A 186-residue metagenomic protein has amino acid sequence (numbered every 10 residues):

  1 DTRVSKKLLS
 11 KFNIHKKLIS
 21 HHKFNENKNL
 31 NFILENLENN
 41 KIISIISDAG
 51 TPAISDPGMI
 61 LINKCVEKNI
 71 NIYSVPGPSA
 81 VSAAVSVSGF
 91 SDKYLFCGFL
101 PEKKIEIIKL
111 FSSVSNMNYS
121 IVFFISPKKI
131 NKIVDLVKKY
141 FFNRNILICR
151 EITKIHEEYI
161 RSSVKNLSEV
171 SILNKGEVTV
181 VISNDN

Functional and structural regions predicted by a protein language model:
T2-I72, A83: Class I S-adenosyl-L-methionine
T2-K17, A83-K104, D135-K139: RNA substrate-binding interface of SAM-dependent RNA methyltransferases
T2-R3, S20-E26, P78, G98-K103 (+1 more regions): Short, acidic/turn-prone active-site loops that include or flank metal/cofactor- and phosphate-binding residues
H15-H22, I72-Y73, D92-G98, N143-R150: Short hydrophobic/aromatic-enriched beta-strand-loop microsegments
N31, D56, A84-V87, I107-K109 (+2 more regions): Short, well-ordered secondary-structure micro-motifs
K41-I42, Y119-N186: A contiguous loop/helix-start segment that scaffolds small-molecule binding in enzyme catalytic cores
I46, N71-V75, V122, L147: Structural detector of well-ordered beta-strand residues that form the stable sheet scaffold of enzyme domains
I60-M117: Class I SAM-dependent methyltransferase SAM-binding "motif I" and its flanking Rossmann-like core
